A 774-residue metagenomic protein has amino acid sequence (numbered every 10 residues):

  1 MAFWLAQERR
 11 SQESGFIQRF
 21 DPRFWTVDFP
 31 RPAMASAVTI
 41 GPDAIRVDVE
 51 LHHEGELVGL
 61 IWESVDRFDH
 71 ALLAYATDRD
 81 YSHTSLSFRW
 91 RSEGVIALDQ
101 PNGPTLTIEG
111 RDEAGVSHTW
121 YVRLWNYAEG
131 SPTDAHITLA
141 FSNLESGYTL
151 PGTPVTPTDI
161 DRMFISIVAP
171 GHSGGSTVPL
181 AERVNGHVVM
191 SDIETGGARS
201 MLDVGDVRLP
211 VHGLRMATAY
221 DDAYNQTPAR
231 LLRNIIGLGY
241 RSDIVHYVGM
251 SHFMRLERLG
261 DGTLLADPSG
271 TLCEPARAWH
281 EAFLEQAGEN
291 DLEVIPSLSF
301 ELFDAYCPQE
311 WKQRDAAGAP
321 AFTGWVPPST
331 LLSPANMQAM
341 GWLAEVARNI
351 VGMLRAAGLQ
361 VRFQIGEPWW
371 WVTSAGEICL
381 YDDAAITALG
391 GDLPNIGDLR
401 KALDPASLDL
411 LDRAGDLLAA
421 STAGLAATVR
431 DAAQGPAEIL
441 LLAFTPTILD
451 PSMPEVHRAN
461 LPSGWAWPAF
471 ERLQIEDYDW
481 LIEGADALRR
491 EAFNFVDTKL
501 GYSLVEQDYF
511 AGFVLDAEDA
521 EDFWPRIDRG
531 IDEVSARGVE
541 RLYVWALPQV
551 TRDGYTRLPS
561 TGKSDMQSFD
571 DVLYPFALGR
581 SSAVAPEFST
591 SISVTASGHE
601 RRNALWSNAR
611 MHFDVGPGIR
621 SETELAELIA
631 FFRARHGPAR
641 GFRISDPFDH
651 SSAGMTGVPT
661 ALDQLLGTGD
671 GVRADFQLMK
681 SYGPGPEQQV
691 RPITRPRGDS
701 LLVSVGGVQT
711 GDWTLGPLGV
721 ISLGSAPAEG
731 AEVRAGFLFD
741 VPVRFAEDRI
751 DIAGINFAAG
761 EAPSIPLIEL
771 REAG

Functional and structural regions predicted by a protein language model:
P30-A35, T39, Q567-F632, D740-E761: Solvent-exposed edge beta-strands and adjacent loop segments that serve as assembly or binding interfaces
F68-L106, L139-F141, D161-I165, I193: Extra-cytoplasmic beta-strand recognition segments
L86-F88, H136-H187, I193: Extracellular beta-strand ligand-recognition surfaces/modules
D161, V168-G171, Y240-F253, E293 (+3 more regions): Substrate-binding cleft of secreted/luminal carbohydrate-active enzymes
G213-R215, A219-G262, A282, Q286 (+4 more regions): Catalytic domains of carbohydrate-active enzymes, especially glycoside hydrolases
M216-D222, G262-E274, P327-L343, L408-L418 (+2 more regions): The substrate-binding groove and active-site-proximal loops of carbohydrate-active enzymes, especially glycoside
A321-A432, F444-L461: Polysaccharide-binding and catalytic clefts of secreted carbohydrate-active enzymes
I629-T714, F737-G774: Extended beta-strand solenoid/passenger and fiber regions
